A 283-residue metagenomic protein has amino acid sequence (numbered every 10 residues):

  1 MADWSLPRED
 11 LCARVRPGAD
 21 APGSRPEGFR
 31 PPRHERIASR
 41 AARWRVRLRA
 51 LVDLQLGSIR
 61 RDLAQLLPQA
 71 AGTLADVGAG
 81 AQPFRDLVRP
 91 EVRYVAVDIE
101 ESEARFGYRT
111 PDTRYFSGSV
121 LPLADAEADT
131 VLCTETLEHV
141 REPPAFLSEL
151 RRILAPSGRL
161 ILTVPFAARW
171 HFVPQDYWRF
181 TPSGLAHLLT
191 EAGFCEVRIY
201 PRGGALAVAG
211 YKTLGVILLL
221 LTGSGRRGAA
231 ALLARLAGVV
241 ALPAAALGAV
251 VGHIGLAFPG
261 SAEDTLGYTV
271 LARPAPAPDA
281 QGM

Functional and structural regions predicted by a protein language model:
A2-A126, T130, L147, S261-T269 (+1 more regions): Conserved N-terminal segment of class I S-adenosyl-L-methionine
W4-P7, R25-P32, I37, A42 (+5 more regions): S-adenosyl-L-methionine-dependent methyltransferase catalytic module, highlighting the catalytic core
E101, V120, E138, A168 (+1 more regions): Active-site micro-motifs of SAM-dependent methyltransferase domains
C133-T136: A short beta-strand submotif of the Rossmann-like class I SAM-dependent methyltransferase core that lines
